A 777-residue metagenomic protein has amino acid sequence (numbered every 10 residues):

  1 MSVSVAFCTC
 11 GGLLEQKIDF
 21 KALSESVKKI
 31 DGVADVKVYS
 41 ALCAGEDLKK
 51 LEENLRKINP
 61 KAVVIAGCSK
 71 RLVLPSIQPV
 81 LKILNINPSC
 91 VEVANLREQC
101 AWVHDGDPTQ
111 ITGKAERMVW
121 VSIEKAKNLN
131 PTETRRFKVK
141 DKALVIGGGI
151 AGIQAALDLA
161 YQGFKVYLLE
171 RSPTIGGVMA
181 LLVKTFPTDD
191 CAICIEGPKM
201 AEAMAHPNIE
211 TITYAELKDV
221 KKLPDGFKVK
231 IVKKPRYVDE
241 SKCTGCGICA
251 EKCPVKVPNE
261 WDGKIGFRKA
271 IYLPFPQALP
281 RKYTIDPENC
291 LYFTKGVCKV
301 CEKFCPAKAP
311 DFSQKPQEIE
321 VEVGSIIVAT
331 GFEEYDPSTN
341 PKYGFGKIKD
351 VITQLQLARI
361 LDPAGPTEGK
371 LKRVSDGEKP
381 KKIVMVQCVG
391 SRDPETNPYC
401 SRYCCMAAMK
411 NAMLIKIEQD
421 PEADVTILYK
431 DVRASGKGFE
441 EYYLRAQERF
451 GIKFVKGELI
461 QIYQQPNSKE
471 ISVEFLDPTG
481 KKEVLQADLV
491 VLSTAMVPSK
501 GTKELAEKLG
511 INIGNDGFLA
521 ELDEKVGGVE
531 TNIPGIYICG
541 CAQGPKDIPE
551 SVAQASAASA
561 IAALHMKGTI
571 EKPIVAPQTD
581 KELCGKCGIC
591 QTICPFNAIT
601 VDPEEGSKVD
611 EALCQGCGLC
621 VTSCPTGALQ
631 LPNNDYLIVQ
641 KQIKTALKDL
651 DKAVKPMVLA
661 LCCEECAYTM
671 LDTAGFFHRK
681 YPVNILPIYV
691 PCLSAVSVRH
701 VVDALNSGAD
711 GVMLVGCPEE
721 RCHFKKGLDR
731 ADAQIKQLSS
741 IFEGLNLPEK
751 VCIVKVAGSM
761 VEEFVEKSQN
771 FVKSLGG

Functional and structural regions predicted by a protein language model:
M1-M657, C663-M670, A674-G675, K680-L693 (+4 more regions): Residues forming the flavin
